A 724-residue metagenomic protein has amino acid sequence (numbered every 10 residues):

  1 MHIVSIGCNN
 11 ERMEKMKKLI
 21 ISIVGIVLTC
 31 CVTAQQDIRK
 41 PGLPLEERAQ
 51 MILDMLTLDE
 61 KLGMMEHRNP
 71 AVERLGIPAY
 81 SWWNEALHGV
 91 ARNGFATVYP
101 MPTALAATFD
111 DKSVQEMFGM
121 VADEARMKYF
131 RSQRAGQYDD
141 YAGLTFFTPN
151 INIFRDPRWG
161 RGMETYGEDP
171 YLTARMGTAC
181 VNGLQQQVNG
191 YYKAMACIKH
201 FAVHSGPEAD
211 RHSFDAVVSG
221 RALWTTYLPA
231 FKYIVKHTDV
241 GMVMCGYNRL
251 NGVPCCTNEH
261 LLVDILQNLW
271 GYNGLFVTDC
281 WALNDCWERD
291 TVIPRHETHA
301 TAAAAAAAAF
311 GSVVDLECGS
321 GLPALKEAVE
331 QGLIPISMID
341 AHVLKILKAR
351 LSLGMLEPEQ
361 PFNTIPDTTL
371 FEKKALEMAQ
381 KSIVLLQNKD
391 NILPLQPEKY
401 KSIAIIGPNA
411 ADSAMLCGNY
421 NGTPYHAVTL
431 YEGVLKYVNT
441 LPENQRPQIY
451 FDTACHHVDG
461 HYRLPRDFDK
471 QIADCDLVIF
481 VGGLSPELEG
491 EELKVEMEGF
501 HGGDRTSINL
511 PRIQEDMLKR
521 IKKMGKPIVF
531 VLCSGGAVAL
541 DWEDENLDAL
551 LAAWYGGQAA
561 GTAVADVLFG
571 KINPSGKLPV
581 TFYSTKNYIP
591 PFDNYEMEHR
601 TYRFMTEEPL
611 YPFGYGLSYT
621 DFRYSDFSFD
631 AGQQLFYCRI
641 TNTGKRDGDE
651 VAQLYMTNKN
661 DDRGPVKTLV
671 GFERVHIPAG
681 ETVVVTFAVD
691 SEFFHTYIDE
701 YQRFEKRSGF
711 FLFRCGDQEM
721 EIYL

Functional and structural regions predicted by a protein language model:
M1-Q36: Bacterial Sec-dependent N-terminal signal peptides
C31-T696, E700-E721: Glycoside hydrolase catalytic-domain context in secreted enzymes
